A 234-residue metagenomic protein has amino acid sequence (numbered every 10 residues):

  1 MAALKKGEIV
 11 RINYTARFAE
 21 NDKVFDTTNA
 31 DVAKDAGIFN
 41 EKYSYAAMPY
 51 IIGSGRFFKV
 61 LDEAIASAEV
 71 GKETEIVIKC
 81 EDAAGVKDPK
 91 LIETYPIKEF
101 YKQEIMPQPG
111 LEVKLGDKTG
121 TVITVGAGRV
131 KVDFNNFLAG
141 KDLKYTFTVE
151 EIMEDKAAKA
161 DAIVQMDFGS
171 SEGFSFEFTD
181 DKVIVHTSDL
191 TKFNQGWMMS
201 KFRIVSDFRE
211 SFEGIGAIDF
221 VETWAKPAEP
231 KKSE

Functional and structural regions predicted by a protein language model:
M1-E234: FKBP-type peptidyl-prolyl cis-trans isomerases
